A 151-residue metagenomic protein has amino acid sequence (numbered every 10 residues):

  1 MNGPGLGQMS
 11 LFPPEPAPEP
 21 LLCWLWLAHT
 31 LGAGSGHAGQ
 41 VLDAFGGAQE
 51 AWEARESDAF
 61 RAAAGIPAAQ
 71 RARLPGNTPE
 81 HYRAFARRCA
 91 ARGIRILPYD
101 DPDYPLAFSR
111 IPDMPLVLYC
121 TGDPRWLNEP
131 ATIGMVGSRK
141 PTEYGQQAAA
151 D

Functional and structural regions predicted by a protein language model:
N2-D151: Short, positively charged patches
